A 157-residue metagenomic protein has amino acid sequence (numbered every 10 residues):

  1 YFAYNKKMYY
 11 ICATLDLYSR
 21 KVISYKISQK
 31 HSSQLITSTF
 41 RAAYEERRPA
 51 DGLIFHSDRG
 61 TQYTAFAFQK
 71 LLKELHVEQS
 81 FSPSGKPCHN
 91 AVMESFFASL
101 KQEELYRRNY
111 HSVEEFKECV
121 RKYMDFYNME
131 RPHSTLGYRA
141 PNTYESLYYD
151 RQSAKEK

Functional and structural regions predicted by a protein language model:
Y1-K157: Charged DNA-binding/catalytic regions of mobile-element recombinases
